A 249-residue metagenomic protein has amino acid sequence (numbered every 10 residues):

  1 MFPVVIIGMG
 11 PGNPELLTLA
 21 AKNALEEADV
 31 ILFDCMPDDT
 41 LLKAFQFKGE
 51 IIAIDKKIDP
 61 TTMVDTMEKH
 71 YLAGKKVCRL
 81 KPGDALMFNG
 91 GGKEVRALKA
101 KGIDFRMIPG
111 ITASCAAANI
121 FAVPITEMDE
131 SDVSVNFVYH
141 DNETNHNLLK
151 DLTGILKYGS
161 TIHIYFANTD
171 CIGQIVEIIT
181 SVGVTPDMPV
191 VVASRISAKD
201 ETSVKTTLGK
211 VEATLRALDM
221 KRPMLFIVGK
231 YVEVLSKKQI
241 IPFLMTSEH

Functional and structural regions predicted by a protein language model:
M1-I111, E212, M224: Class I S-adenosyl-L-methionine
F2-I6, L72-V77, N147-H249: A contiguous loop/helix-start segment that scaffolds small-molecule binding in enzyme catalytic cores
N13, D84-Y158, T202-K205: Class I SAM-dependent methyltransferase SAM-binding "motif I" and its flanking Rossmann-like core
L17-L19, A116-N119, I175: Short hydrophobic alpha-helical segments that form membrane-spanning helices or hydrophobic packing faces of helical
D34-M36, D55-K56, Y139-H140, Y165-T169 (+1 more regions): Structural motif
D38-D39, S114, T169-I172: Alpha-helix N-cap/helix-start and coil->helix boundary motif
A44-F45, I120-F121, I178: Residue-level signal for well-ordered alpha-helical positions
E50-D59, D129-H140, I164: Acidic/glycine-enriched edge-of-secondary-structure segments
